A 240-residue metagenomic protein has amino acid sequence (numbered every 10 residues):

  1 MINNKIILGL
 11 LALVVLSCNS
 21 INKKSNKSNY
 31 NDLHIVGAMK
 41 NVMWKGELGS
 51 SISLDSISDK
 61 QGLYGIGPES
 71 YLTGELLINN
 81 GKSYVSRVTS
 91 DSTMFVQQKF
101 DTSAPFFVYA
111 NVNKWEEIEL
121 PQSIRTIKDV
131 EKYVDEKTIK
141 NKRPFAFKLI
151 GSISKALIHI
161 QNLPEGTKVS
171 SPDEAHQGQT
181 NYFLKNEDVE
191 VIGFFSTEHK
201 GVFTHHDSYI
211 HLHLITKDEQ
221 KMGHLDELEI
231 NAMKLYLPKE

Functional and structural regions predicted by a protein language model:
M1-I7: Bacterial N-terminal signal peptides that target proteins for export
V15-S17: C-terminal motif of bacterial Sec signal peptides marking the signal peptidase cleavage site
N19-I21: Bacterial signal peptide processing site
G46-S103: N-terminal low-complexity or amphipathic/hydrophobic leaders
V85-F145: Contiguous hydrophobic, core-forming segments of folded domains
Q122-Q177: Mid-length scaffold segments of soluble, non-membrane domains
P164-T216: Short, hydrophobic/π-rich interface segment
S208, H213-E240: C-terminal structured interaction module
